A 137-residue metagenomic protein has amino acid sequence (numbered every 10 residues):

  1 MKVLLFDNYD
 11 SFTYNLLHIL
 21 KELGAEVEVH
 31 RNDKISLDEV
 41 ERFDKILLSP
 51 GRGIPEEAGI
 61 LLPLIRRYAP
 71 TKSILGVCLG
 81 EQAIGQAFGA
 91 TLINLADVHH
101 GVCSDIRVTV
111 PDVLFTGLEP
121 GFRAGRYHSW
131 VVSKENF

Functional and structural regions predicted by a protein language model:
M1-K72, L79: N-terminal beta1-alpha1 cap of cysteine-dependent amidohydrolase-like domains
K21-L23, Y68, Q86, L118 (+1 more regions): Short, structurally constrained coil/turn elements that cap an alpha-helix or connect an alpha-helix to the following
L23-A25, V102, P120: Residue-level signal for beta-strand positions within conserved beta-sheet cores that form or flank
H30-N32, L95, Y127: Conserved beta-strand termini and adjacent loop/short-helix elements that scaffold enzyme active sites in alpha/beta
K34-D38, H100-G101, V132: A short acidic, often aromatic-flanked loop/helix-cap motif at beta-alpha or helix-coil junctions that lines enzyme
L37-R42, I84-Q86, K134-F137: Short loop/helix-cap segments at secondary-structure boundaries that form the rim of catalytic
F43-T116, R123: Cysteine-nucleophile active-site neighborhood
D112-F137: Catalytic beta-strand/loop cores that center a nucleophilic Ser/Cys/Thr and support acyl-enzyme chemistry
